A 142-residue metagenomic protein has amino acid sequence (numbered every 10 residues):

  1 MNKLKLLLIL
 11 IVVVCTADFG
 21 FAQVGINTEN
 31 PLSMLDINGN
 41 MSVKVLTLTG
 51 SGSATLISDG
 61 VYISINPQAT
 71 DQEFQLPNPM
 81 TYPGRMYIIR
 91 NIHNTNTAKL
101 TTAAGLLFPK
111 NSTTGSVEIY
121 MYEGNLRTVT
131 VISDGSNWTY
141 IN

Functional and structural regions predicted by a protein language model:
N2-L4, L10, Q23-M80, H93 (+2 more regions): C-terminal trimerization/auto-chaperone modules of long, extracellular attachment fibers and adhesins
L7-A17: Gram-negative bacterial Sec-dependent N-terminal signal peptides
D18-A22: Sec/Tat signal peptide C-region and signal peptidase I cleavage site
A103-N111: Short edge-strand/loop segments of extracellular domains
T114-N142: Extracellular jelly-roll beta-sandwich "head" domains, especially the C-terminal globular C1q domain
